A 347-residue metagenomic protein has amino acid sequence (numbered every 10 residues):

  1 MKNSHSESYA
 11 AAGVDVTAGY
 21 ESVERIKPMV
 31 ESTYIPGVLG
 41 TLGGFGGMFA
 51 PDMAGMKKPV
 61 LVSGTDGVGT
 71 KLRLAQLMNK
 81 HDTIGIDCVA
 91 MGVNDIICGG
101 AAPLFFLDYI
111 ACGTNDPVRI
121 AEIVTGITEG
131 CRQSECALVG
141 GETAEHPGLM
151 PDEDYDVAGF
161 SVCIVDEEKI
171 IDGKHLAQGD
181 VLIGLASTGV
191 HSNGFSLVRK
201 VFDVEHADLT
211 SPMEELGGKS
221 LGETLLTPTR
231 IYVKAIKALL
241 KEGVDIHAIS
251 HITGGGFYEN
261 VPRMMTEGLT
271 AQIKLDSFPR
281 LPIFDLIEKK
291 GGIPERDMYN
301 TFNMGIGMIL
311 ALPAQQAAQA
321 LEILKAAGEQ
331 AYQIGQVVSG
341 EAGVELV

Functional and structural regions predicted by a protein language model:
K2-G13, R119, I123-A137, M150-Y155 (+3 more regions): Glycine-/charge-enriched secondary-structure boundary and capping motifs
K2-P36: N-terminal amphipathic/basic leader segments beginning at the initiator methionine
S22, I26, M48, G92-V93 (+5 more regions): Buried hydrophobic packing segments
V23, A121-V124, F195: Hydrophobic face of alpha-helices
E24-L39, P262-K274: Compositionally biased, low-complexity linear motifs
P28-T188: Glycine-rich phosphate/pyrophosphate-binding loop regions near the starts of catalytic domains
V30-G37, E205, G243, G291: Short amphipathic alpha-helical segments enriched in hydrophobics
D156, K169-G218: Short, acidic (Asp/Glu-rich) active-site segment that either coordinates a divalent metal cofactor
